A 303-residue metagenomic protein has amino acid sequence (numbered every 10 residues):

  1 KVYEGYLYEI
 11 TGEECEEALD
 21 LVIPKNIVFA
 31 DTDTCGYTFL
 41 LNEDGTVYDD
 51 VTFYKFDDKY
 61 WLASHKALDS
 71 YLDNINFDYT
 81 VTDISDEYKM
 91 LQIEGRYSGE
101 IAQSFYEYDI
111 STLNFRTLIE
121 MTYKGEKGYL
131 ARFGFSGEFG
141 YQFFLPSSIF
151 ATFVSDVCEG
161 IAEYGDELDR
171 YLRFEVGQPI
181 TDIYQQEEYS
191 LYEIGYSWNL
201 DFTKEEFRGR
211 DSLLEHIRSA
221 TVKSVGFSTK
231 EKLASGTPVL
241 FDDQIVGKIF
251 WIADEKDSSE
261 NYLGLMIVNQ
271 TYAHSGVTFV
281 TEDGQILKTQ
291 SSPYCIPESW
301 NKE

Functional and structural regions predicted by a protein language model:
K1-L41, T46: Acidic, proline/glycine-enriched N-terminal capping motif
E13-E14, H65-S70, R96-G99, L145-A151 (+1 more regions): Helix N-cap motif at beta-to-alpha junctions
N26-F29, I75-T82, D109-S111, V157-D166 (+2 more regions): A common structural junction motif
D31-G36, D69, S111-M121, G177 (+2 more regions): Glycine-centered loop/turn motifs
L40-D50, N74-D78, T122-L130, I245-W251: Short amphipathic beta-strand starts and helix->beta connectors
E43, E188-E303: Glycine-rich, small/acidic residue-mixed loop/short-helix segments
Y54-S70, F139-P146: Charged, amphipathic alpha-helical scaffolding segments
T80-V222, P297: Glycine-rich, acidic
